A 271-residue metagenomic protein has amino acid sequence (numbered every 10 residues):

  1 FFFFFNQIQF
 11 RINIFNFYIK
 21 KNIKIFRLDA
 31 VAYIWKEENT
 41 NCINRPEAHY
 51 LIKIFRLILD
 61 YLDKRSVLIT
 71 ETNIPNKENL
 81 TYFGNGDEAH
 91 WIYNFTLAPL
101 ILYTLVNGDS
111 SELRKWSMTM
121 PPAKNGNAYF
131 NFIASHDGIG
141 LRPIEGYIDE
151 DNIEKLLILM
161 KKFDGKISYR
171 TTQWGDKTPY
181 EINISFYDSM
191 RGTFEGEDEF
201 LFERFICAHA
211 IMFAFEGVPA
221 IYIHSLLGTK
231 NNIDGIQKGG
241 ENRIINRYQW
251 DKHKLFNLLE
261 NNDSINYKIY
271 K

Functional and structural regions predicted by a protein language model:
F1-K271: Active-site and adjacent substrate-binding regions of carbohydrate-active enzymes
